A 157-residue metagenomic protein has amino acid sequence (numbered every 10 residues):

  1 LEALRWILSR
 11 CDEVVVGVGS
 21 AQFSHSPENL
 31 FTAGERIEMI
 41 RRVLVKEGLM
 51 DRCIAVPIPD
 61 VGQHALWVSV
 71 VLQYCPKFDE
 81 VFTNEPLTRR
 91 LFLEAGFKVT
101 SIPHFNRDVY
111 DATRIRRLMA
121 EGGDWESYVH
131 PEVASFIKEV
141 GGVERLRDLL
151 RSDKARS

Functional and structural regions predicted by a protein language model:
L1-S157: Nucleotidyltransferase catalytic core that binds NTPs
